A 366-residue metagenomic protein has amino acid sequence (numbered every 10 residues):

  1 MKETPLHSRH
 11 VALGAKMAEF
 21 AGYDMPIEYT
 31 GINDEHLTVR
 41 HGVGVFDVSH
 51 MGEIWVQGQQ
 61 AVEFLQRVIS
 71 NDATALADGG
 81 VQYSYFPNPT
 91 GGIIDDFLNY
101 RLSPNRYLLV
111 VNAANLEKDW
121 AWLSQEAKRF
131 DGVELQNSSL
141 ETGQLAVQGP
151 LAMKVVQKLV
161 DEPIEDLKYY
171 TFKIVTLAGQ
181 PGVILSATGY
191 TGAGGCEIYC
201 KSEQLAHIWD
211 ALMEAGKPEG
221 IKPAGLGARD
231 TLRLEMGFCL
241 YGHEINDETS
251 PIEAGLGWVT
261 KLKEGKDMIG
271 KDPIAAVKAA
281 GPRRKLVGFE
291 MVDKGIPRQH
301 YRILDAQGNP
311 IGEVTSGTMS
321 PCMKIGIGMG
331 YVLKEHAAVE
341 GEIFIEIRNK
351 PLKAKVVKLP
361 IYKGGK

Functional and structural regions predicted by a protein language model:
M1-S84, G92: Acidic, proline/glycine-enriched N-terminal capping motif
M1-Y29, N33, L102-K366: Conserved, structured C-terminal
E35-V39, T90-I93, F97, G179-S186: Membrane-targeting and insertion segments and their boundary/processing signals
D47, D96, E197: Acidic active-site catalytic centers that drive phospho-/nucleotidyl reactions and related ester hydrolyses
Q59-I93, A152-G182: Internal amphipathic helical hairpin motif
D72-N105, V110-E126: Well-ordered mid-protein domain cores that form the structural environment of catalytic cofactors
